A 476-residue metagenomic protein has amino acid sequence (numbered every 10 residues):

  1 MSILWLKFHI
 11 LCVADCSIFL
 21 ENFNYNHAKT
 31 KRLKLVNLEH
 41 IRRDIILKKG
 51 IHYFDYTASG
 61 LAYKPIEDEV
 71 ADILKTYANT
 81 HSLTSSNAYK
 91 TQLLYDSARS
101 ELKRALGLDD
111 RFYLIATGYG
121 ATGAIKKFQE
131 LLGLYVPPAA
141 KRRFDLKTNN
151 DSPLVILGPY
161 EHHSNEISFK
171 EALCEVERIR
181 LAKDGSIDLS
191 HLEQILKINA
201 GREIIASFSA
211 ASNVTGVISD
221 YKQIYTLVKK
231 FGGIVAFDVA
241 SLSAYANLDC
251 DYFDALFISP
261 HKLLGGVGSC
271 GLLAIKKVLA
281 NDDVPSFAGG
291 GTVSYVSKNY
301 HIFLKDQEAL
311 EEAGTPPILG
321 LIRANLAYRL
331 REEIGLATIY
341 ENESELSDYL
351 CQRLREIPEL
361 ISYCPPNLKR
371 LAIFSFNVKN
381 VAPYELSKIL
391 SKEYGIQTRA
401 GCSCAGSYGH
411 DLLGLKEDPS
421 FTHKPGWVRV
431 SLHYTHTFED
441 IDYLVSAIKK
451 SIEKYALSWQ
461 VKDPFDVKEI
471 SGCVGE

Functional and structural regions predicted by a protein language model:
F8, F19, F23-Y25: Aromatic (phenylalanine/tyrosine) cluster motif
A28-E476: Pyridoxal 5′-phosphate
